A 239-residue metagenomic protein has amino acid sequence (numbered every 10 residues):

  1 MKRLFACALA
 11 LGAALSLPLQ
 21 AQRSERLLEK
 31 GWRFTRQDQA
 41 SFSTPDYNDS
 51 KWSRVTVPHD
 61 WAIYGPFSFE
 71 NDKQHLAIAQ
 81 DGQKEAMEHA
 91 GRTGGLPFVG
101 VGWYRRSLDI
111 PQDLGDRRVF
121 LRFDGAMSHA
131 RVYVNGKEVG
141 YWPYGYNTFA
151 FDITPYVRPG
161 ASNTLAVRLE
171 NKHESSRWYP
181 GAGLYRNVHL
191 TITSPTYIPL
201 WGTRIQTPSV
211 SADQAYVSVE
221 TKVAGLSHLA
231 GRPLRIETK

Functional and structural regions predicted by a protein language model:
M1-L4: Positively charged n-region of N-terminal signal peptides that target proteins for export
C7-S16: Bacterial N-terminal signal peptides
Q20-E85, T164-E170, L184, L190: Accessory carbohydrate-binding/adhesion or oligomerization-edge regions at the termini of glycan-active proteins
S24-L28, T35-D38, G94-T207, L226: Accessory beta-strand-rich segments of carbohydrate-active enzymes
A86-G91: Short glycine/threonine/proline-enriched tight-turn/helix- or strand-capping micro-motif at secondary-structure
V134, A215-K239: Beta-strand-rich binding/interaction modules
T207-A215: Short, solvent-exposed loop/linker segments at the N-terminal edge of repeated beta-sheet extracellular domains
